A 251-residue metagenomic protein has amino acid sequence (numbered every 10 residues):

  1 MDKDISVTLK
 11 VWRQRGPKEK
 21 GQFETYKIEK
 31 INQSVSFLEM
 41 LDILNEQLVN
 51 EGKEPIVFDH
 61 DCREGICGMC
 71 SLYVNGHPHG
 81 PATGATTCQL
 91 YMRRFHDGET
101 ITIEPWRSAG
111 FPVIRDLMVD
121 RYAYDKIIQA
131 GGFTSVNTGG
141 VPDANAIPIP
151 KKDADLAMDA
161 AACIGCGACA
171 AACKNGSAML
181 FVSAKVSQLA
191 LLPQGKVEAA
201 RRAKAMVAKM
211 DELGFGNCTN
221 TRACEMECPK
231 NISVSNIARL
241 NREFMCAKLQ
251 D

Functional and structural regions predicted by a protein language model:
D4-K27: Eukaryote-biased recognition of intrinsically disordered, low-complexity regulatory segments
W12, E29-I31, E104-W106: A structural detector for beta-sheet-dominated domains
E24-S36: Short, contiguous acidic and Ser/Thr-rich linear segments
V35-E54, E99-D251: Ferredoxin-type iron-sulfur electron-transfer modules in oxidoreductases and energy-metabolism complexes
K53-E54, M69-Y73: Long, hydrophobic/aromatic-enriched structural stretches that serve as scaffold segments
V57-M69: Short, structured protein-protein interaction patches enriched in aromatics and acidic/basic residues, typified by
V74-G98, I103: Glycine-rich phosphate/adenylate-binding loop and adjacent beta-alpha elements of nucleotide- or dinucleotide-binding
